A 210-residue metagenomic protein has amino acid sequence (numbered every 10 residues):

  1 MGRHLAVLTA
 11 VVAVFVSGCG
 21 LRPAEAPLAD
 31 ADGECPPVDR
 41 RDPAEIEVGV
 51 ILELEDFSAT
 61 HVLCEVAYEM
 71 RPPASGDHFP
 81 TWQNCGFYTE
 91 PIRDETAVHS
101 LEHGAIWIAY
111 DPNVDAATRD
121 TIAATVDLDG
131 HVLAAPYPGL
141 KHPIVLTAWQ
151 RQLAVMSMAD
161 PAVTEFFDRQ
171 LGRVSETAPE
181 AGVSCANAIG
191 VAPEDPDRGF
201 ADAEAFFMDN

Functional and structural regions predicted by a protein language model:
M1-L8: Bacterial N-terminal signal peptides that target proteins for export
F15-G18: C-terminal motif of bacterial Sec signal peptides marking the signal peptidase cleavage site
G20-R22: Bacterial signal peptide processing site
P27-V98: Surface-exposed, low-hydrophobicity interaction/linker segments
R71-P73, D111-N113, G139, W149-Q152: Solvent-exposed coil/turn segments that connect beta secondary-structure elements in extracytoplasmic/periplasmic
P80-T81, G86-D127, V132-L133: Mid-length scaffold segments of soluble, non-membrane domains
L128-N210: Helix-rich interaction surfaces within compact, conserved domain-sized segments that mediate assembly or partner
